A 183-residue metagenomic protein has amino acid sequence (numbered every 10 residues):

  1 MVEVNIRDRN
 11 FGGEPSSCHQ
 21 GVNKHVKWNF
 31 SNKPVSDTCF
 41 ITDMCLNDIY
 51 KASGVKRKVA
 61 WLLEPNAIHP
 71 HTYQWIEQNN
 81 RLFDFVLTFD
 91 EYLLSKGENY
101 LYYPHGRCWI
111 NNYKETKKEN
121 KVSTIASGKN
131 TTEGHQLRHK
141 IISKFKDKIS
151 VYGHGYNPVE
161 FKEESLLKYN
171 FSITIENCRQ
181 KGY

Functional and structural regions predicted by a protein language model:
M1-Y183: Nucleotide-sugar donor-binding catalytic core of glycosyltransferases
